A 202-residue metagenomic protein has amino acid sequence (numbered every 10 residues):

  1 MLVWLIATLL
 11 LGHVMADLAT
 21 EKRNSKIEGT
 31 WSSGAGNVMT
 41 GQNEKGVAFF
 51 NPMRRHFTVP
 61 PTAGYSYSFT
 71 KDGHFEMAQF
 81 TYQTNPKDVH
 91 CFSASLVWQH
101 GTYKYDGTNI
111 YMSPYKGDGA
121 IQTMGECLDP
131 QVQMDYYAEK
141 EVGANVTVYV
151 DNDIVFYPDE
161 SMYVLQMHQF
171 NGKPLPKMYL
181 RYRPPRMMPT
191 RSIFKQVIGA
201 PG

Functional and structural regions predicted by a protein language model:
L2-V3, G12-W98, K104-D106, Y111-G202: Lipid interaction determinants
L5-A7: Extended secretory-pathway segments flanking transmembrane helices
